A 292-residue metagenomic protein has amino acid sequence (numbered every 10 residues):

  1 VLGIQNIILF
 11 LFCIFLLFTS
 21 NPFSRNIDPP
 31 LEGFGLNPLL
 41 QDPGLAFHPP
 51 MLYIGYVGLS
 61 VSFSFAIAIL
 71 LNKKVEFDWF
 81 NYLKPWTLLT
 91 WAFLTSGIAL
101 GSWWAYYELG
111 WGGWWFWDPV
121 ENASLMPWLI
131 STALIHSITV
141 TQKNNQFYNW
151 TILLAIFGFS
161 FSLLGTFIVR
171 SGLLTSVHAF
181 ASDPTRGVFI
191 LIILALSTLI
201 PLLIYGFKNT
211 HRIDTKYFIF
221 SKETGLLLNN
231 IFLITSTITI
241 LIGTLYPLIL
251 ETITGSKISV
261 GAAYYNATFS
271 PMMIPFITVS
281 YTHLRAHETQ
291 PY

Functional and structural regions predicted by a protein language model:
V1-Y281: Polytopic transmembrane helical bundles with strong interfacial aromatic enrichment
N122, P291-Y292: Short alpha-helical interface patches
T282-P291: Conserved small/polar residues in nucleotide/adenosyl-binding loops
